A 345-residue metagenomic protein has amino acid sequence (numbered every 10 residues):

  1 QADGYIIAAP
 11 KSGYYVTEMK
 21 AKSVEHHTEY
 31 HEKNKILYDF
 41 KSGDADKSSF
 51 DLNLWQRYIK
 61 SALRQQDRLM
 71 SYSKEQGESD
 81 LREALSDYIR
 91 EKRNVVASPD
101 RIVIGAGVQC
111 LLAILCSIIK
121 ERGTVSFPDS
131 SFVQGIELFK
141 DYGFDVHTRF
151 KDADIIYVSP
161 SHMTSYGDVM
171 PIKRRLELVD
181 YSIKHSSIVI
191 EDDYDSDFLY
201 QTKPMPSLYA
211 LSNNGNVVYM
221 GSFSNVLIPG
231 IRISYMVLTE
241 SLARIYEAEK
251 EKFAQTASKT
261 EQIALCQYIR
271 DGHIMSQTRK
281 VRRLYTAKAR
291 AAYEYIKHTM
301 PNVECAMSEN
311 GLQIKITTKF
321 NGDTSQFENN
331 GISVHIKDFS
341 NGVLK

Functional and structural regions predicted by a protein language model:
Q1-K60, M70, E247, E251-S258 (+7 more regions): N-terminal basic, amphipathic alpha-helical segments
I7-A9, A97, V334: Short beta-strand "wing" residues that participate in macromolecule-binding interfaces
Y14, I155-Y157, Y235-V237: Short glycine- and hydrophobic/aromatic-rich loop-to-beta-strand nucleating segment in the catalytic cores
W55, A210-I245: Active-site PLP attachment segment
A62, Q66-S186, I190, S196-F198 (+4 more regions): Conserved core of the PLP fold type I
P160, L238, K315-F320, S333-K345: Conserved PLP-binding active-site segment of the aspartate aminotransferase-like
